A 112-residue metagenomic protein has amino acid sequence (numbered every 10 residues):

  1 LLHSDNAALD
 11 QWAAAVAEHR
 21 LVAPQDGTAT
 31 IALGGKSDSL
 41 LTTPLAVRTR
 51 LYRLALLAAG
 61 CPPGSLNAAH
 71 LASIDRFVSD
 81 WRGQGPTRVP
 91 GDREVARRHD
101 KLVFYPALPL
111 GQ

Functional and structural regions predicted by a protein language model:
L1-Q112: AMP-forming adenylation/ATP pyrophosphatase catalytic core
